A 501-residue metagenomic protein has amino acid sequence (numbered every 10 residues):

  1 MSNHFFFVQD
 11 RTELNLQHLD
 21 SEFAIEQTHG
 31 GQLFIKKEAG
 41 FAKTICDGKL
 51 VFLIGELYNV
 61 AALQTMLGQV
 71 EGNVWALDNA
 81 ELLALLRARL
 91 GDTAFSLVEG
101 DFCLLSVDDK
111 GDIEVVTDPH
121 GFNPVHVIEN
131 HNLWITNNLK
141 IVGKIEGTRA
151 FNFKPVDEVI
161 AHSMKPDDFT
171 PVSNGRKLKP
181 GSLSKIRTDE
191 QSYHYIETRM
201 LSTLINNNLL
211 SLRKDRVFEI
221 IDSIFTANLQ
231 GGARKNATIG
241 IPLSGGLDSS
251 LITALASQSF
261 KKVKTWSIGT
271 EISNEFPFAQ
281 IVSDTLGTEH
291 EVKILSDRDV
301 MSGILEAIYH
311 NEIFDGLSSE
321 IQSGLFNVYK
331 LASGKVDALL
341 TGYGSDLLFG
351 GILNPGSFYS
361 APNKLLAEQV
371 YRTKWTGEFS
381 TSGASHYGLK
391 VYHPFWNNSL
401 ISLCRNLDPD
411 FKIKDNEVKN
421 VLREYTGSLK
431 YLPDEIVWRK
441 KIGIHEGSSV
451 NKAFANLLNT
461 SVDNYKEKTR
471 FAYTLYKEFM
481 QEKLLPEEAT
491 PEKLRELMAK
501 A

Functional and structural regions predicted by a protein language model:
M1-H310: Cysteine-centered catalytic environments shared across enzyme families
E13-L14, G111-E114, P119, V125 (+5 more regions): ATP-dependent adenylate-handling active sites, centered on carboxylate activation for C-N bond formation
E71-L77, A94-F95, R149, F153 (+2 more regions): Short, surface-exposed acidic
D167-S173, I196, H290, A384-V391 (+2 more regions): Residue-level signal for pocket-adjacent positions within structured domains
